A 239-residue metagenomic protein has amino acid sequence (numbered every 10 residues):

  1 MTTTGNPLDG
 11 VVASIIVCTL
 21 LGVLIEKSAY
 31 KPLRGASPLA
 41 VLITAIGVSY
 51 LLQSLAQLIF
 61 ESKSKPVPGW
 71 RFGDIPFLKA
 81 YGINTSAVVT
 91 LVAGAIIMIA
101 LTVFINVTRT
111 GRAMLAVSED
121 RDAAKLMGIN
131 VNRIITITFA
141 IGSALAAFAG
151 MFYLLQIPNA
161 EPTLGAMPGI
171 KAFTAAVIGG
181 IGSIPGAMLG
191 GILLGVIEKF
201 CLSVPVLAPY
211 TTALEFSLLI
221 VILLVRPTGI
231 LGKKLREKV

Functional and structural regions predicted by a protein language model:
T3, V23-P32, L55, I59 (+8 more regions): Membrane-interface helix caps of multi-pass small-molecule transporters
T4-G5, G35-A36, V107, S118 (+3 more regions): Helix-loop interface residues and adjacent transmembrane-helix termini in multi-pass membrane transporters, primarily
T4-I16, F139-A146, F152-L219: Transmembrane alpha-helical segments in multi-pass inner-membrane proteins
G5-V48, L55, L189-L194, R226: Alpha-helical transmembrane segments within multi-pass membrane transporters and channels
I15-L21, I46-A56, A93-T102, S143-A149 (+3 more regions): Hydrophobic core segments of alpha-helical transmembrane domains in multi-pass membrane transport and ion-translocation
Y30-G35, P76, A113-L126, L202: Short amphipathic alpha-helical coupling elements at transmembrane boundaries
P32-V107, I134, P158, S203-L214 (+2 more regions): Transmembrane helix-bundle core of multi-pass membrane transporters and related energy-transducing complexes
Y81-A160, I184-G190: Helix-loop-helix "hairpin" substructures at the membrane interface of multi-pass membrane proteins
